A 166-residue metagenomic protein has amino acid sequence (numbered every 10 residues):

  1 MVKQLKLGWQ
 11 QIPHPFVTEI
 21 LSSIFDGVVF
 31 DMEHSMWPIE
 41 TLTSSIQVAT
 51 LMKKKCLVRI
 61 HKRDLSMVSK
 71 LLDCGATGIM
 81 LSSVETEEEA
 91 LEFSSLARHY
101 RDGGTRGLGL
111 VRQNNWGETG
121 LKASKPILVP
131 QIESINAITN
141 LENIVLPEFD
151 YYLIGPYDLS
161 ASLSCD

Functional and structural regions predicted by a protein language model:
M1-L65, E85: Conserved N-terminal beta1-alpha1 strand-loop-helix module at the mouth
L21-S22, L72, V145: Non-catalytic positions within long, well-ordered alpha-helices that form the structural scaffold/packing of enzyme
S66, A76-Y151, P156-A161: Conserved anion-binding
L163-D166: Short acidic, glycine/proline-rich loop/turn micro-motifs
